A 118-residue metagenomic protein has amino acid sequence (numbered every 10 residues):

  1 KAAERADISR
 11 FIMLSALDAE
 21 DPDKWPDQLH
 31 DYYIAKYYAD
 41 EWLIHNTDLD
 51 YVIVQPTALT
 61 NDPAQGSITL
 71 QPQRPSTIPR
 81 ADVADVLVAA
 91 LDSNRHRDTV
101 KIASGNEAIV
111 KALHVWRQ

Functional and structural regions predicted by a protein language model:
K1-R5: Amphipathic alpha-helical dimer-interface segment in Rossmann-like NAD(P)H-dependent oxidoreductases
A6-R10, S15-Q118: Oxidoreductase cofactor-interface core, primarily capturing Rossmann-like NAD(P)-dependent enzymes
